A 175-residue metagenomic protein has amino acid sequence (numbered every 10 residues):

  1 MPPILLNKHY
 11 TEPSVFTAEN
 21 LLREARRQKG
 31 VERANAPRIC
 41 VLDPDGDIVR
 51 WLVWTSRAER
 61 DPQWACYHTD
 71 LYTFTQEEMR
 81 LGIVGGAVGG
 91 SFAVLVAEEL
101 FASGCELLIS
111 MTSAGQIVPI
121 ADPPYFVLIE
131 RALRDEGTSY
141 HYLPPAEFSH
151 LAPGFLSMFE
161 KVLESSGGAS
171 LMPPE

Functional and structural regions predicted by a protein language model:
M1-L107, G115-E175: Accessory terminal and edge-of-domain segments that mediate assembly/interaction and cofactor placement around
